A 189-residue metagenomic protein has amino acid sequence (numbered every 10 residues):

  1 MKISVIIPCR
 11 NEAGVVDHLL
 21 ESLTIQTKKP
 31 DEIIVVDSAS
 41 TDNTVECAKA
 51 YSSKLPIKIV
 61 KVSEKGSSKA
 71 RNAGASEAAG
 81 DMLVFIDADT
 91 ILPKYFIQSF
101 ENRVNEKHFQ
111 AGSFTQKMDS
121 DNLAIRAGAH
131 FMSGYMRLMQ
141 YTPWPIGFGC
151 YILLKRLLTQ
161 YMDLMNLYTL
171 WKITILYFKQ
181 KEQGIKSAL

Functional and structural regions predicted by a protein language model:
K2-S4, E32, I175: Cell-envelope/extracellular polymer assembly enzymes that use nucleotide-activated donors
N11-I25: Short, well-formed alpha-helical segments that are part of the catalytic scaffolds of diverse glycosyltransferases
E21, D31-A39, V60-S63: Short beta-strand/loop segment that forms part of the nucleotide-sugar
D37-V45, T90: A conserved acidic beta->alpha catalytic loop
V62-A78: Glycine-rich, basic loop-to-helix element that forms the pyrophosphate-binding segment of sugar-nucleotide handling
L83: Short aromatic/hydrophobic "clamp" motif used to bind/position activated sugar donors
Y95-A124: Conserved donor NDP-sugar-binding/catalytic core segment of glycosyltransferases
S113-G149: Short, flexible, basic/aromatic active-site loop/helix in glycosyltransferases
